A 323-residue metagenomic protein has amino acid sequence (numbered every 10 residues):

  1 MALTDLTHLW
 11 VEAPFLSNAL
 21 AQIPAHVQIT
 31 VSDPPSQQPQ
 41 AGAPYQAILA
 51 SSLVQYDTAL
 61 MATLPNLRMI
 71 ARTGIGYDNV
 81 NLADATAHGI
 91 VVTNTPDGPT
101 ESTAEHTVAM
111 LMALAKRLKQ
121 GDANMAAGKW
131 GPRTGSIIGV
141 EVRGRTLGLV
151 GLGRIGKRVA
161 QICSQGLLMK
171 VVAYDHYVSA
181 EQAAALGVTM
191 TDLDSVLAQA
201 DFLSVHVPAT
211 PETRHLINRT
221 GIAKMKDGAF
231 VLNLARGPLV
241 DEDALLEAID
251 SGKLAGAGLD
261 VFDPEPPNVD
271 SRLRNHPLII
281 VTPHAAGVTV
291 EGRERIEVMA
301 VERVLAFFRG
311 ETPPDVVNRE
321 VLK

Functional and structural regions predicted by a protein language model:
M1-T93, N218: An N-terminal-biased, well-structured beta-alpha scaffold segment characteristic of Rossmann-like dinucleotide-binding
A25, G135-D227: Rossmann-like dinucleotide/phosphate-binding beta-alpha-beta segment
T30, V172, P238: Conserved beta-strand positions in the Rossmann-like core of class I SAM-dependent methyltransferases
D33, T73-G74, I90-E101, L193-D194 (+2 more regions): Short beta->alpha connector loops at strand-helix junctions that form conserved, small/polar/Pro-enriched
Y45, L64, Q199-A200, G228: An anion/phosphate-binding loop that grips the pyrophosphate of nucleotide cofactors and donors
S52-L53, I75, D201, H206-A209 (+2 more regions): Short glycine-/small-residue-rich Rossmann-like dinucleotide-binding loops
H88, P96-T146, R158-G166, V316: Phosphate-binding beta-alpha-beta segment of Rossmann-like dinucleotide-binding domains, i.e., the NAD(P)
T93, R219, G228-K323: Rossmann-like dinucleotide-binding domain for NAD(H)/NADP(H)
